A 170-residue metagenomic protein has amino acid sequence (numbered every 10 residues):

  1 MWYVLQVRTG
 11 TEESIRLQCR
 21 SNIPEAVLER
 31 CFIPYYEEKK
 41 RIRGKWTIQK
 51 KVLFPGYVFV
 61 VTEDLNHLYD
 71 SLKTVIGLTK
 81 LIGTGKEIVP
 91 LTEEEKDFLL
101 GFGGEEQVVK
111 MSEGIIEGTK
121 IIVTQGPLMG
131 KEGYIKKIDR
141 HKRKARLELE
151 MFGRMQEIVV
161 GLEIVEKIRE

Functional and structural regions predicted by a protein language model:
M1, T124-E132: Short coil-to-beta-strand transition motifs
M1-K120, K142, R146-E170: Acidic-enriched and Gly/Ser
G126-L128, I138-R143: Short, conserved beta-turn/loop elements at beta-strand boundaries and strand-helix junctions
